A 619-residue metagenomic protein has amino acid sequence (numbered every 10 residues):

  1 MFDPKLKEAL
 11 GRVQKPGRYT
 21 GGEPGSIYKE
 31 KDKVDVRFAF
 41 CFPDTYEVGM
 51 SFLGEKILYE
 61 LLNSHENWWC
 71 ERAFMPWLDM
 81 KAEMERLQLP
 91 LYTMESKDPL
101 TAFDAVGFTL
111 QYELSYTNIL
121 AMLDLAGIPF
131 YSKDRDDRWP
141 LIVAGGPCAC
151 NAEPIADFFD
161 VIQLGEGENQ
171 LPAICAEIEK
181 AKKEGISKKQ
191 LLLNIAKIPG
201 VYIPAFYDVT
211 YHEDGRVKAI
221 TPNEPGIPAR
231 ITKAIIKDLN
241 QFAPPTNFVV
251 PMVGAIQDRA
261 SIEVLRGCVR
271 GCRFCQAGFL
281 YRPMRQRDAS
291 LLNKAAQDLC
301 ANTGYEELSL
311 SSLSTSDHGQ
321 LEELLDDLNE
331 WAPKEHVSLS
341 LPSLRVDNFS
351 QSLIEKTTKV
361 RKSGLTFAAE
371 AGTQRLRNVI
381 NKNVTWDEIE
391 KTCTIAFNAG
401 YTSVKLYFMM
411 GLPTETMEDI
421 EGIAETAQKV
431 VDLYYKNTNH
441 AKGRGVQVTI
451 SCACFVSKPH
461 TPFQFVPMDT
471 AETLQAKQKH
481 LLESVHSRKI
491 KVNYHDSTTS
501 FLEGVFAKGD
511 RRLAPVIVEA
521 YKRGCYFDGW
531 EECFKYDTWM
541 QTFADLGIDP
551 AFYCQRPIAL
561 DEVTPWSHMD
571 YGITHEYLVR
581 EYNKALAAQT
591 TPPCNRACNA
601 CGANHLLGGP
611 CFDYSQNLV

Functional and structural regions predicted by a protein language model:
M1-I27, F38-F40, H486-V619: Radical SAM enzyme core and accessory elements
K7-A39, Y46-E47, P204, T210 (+4 more regions): N-terminal [4Fe-4S]-dependent radical SAM core
F38-D44, L62, F248-Q276, C300 (+2 more regions): N-terminal pre-triad scaffold of radical SAM enzymes
F40-C41, A105, L114, D298-K405 (+3 more regions): Conserved SAM/AdoMet-binding glycine-rich loop
F52, G254-S290, A597-L618: Canonical Radical SAM [4Fe-4S] cluster-binding loop centered on the CxxxCxxC motif and its immediate flanking residues
E55, L87, L123, D157-I162 (+9 more regions): Short secondary-structure boundary/capping segments
M75-P222, P459-D510, V518-E532: Glycine-rich beta-alpha loop elements in corrinoid/cobalamin-binding modules across cobalamin-dependent enzymes
L78-D79, P154, D208-H212, G319 (+8 more regions): Flexible glycine/acidic-rich beta-alpha junction loops that bind and position SAM and/or redox cofactors in anaerobic
